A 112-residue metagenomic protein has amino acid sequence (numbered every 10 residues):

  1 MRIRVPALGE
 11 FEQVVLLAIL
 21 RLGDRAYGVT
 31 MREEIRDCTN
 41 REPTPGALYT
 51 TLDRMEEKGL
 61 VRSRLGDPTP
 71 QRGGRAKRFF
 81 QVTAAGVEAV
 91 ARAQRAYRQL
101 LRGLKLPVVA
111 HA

Functional and structural regions predicted by a protein language model:
R2-P6, D67-T69: Short beta-strand/turn micro-motifs at beta-sheet edges
V5-A47: N-terminal helix-turn-helix DNA-binding core of bacterial DNA-binding proteins
E33, E56-E57: Alpha-helical residues within the helix-turn-helix
L48-M55: Basic amphipathic alpha-helical segments that dock to polyanions
K58-G73: Beta-hairpin "wing" of winged helix-turn-helix
A76: Exposed loop/turn and edge beta-strand positions of beta-sandwich/beta-sheet ligand-binding modules
A85-A112: Amphipathic alpha-helical dimerization/coiled-coil segments that flank or bridge DNA-binding/regulatory modules
